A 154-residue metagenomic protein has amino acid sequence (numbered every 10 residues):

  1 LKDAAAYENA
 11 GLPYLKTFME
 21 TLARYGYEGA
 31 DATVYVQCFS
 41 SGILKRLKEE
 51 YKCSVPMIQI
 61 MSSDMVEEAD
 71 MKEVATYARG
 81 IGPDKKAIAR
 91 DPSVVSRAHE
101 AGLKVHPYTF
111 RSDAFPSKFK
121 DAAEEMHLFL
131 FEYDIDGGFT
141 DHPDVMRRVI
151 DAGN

Functional and structural regions predicted by a protein language model:
L1-K2, C38-S41: Short, well-ordered beta-to-alpha junction loops that form the rim of enzyme active sites and present histidine/acidic
L1-T33, A152: Active-site cleft segment of glycoside hydrolase catalytic domains centered on the general acid/base Glu
Y7-E8, E50, S54-N154: C-terminal active-site rim and adjoining tail of enzyme catalytic domains
F18, L44-L47, M146-V149: Hydrophobic packing residues within well-ordered alpha-helices of enzyme cores
E20-R24, A32-V36, E49, S62 (+1 more regions): Acidic, serine/threonine- and glycine-rich low-complexity intrinsically disordered segments that serve as flexible
A30-Y35, Y133-G137: Short active-site oxyanion
Q37-F39, P83-D84: Short His-Asn-centered micro-motif
G42-L44, V94: Acidic, divalent-metal-coordinating active-site segment for phosphoryl/phosphodiester hydrolysis, typified by short
